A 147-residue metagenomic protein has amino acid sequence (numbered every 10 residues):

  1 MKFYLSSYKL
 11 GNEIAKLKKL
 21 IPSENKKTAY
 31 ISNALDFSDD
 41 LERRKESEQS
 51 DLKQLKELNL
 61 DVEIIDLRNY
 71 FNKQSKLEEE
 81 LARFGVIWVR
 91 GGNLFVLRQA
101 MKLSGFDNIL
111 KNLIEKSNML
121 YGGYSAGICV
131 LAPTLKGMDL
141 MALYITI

Functional and structural regions predicted by a protein language model:
M1-V86, R90: N-terminal beta1-alpha1 cap of cysteine-dependent amidohydrolase-like domains
N93: Phosphate-centric recognition/catalysis
R98-K102, F106-I147: Class I SAM-dependent methyltransferase SAM-binding "motif I" and its flanking Rossmann-like core
